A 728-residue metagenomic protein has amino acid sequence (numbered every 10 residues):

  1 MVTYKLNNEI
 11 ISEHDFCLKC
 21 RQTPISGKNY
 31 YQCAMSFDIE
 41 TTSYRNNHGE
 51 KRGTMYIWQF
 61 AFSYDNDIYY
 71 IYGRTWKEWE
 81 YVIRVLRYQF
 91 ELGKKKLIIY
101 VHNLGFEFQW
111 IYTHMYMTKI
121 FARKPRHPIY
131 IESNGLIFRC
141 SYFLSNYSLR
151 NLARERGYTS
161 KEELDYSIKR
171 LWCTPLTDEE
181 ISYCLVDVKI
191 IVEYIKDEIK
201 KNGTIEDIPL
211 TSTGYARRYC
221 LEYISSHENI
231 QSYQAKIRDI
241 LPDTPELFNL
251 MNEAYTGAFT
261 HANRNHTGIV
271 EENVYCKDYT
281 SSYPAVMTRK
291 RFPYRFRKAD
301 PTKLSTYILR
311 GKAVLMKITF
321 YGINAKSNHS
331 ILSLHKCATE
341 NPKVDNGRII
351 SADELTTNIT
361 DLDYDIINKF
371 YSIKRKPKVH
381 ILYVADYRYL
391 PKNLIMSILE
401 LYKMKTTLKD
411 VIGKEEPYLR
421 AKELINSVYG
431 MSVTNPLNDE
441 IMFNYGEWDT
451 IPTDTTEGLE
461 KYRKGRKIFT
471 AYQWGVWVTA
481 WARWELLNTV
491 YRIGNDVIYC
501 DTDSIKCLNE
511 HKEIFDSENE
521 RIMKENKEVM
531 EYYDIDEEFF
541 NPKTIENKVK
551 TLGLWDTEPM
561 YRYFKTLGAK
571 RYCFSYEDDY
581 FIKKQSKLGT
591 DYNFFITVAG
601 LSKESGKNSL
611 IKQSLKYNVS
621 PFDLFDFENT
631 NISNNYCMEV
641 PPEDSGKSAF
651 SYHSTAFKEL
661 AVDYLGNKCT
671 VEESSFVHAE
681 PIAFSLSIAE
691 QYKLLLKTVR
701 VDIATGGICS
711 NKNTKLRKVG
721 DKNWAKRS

Functional and structural regions predicted by a protein language model:
V2-I99, W110-Y130, P245-V270, Y279 (+2 more regions): Conserved RNase H-like, two-metal-ion catalytic cores of nucleic-acid enzymes
F37, R139, I269-Y283, A421-V428: Conserved catalytic palm subdomain of right-hand nucleotidyl-transferase polymerases, strongest for RNA-directed enzymes
D38, Y100, C140, D187 (+4 more regions): A residue-level signal for conserved active-site and pocket-lining positions in enzyme catalytic cores
I39-T41, N103-L104, S141, Y279 (+2 more regions): Residues immediately flanking
R45-G49, N103, F108-M115, Y194-I195 (+6 more regions): A short acidic (Asp/Glu
D67-L171, P175, S182-V186, I190: Conserved DEDDh/DEDDy metal-dependent 3′-5′ exonuclease domain
N151-Q234, L486: Acidic, Mg2+-coordinating catalytic module of metal-dependent nucleases/exonucleases that use a two-metal-ion mechanism
I199-T267, R295-R297, N324-I498, T502 (+1 more regions): C-terminal, non-catalytic extensions of nucleic-acid polymerases
